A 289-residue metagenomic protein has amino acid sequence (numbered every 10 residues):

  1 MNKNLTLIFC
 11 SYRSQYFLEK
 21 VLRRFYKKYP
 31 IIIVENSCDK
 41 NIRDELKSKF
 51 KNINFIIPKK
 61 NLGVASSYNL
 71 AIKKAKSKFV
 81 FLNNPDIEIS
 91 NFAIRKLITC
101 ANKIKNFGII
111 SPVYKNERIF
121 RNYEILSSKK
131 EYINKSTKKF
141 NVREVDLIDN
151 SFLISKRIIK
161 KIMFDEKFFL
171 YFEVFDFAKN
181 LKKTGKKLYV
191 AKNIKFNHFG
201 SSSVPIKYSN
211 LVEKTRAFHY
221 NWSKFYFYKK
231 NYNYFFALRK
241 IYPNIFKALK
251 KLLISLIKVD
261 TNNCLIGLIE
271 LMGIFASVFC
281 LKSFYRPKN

Functional and structural regions predicted by a protein language model:
F9-K27: Short, well-formed alpha-helical segments that are part of the catalytic scaffolds of diverse glycosyltransferases
E35-D44, I87: A conserved acidic beta->alpha catalytic loop
P58-A75: Glycine-rich, basic loop-to-helix element that forms the pyrophosphate-binding segment of sugar-nucleotide handling
V80: Short aromatic/hydrophobic "clamp" motif used to bind/position activated sugar donors
F92-E124: Conserved donor NDP-sugar-binding/catalytic core segment of glycosyltransferases
L126-V145, D149: Short, flexible, basic/aromatic active-site loop/helix in glycosyltransferases
D146-L147, S151-I154, I158-I162, K167-K195: A short, conserved alpha-helix in the catalytic core of glycosyltransferases
T215-S223, N233-N289: Non-catalytic, C-terminal membrane-associated alpha-helical segments of glycosyltransferases
